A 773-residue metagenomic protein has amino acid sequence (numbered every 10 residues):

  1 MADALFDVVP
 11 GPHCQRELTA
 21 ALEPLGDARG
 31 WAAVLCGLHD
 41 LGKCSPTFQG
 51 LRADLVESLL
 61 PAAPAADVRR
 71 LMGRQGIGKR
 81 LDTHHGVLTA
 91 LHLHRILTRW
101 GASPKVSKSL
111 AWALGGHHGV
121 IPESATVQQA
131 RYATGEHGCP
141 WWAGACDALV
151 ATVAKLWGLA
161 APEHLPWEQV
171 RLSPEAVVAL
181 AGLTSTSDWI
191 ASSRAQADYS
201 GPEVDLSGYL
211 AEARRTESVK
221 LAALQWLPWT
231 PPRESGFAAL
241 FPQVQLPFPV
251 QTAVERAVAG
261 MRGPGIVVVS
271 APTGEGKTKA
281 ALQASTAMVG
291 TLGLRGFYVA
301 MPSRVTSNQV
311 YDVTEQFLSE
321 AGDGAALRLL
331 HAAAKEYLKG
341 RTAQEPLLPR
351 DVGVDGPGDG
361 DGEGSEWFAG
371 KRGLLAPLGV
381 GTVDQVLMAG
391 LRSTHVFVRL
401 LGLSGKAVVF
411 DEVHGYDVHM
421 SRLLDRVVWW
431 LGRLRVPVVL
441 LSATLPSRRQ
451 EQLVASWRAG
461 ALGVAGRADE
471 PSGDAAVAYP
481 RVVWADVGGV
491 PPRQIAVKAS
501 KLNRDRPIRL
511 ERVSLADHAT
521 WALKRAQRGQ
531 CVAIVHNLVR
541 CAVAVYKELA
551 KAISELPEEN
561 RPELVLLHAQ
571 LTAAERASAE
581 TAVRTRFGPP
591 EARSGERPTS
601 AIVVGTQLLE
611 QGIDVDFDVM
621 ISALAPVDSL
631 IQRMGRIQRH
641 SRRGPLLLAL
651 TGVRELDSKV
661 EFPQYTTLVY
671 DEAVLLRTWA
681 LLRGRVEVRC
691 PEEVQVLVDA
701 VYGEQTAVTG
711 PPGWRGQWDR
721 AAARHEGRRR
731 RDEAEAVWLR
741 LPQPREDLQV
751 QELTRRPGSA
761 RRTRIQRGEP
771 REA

Functional and structural regions predicted by a protein language model:
M1-P232: Accessory nucleic-acid engagement/destabilization modules that flank
R233-S270: Conserved pre-motif I regulatory segment
G263-S285, E412, Y416-D417, S442: Walker A/P-loop
R295-S319, L329-L338, L445-R449, V539: Conserved Walker A/P-loop ATP-binding site and its immediately adjacent core in helicase/helicase-like ATPase domains
T314-P377, V383-L387: A substrate-engagement module of RecA-like helicase motors
L401-A407, H414-V497: Post-DEXD/H (motif II) to motif III coupling segment of the RecA-like Helicase ATP-binding lobe
Q450, A516-V535, R540-E596, F617 (+1 more regions): C-terminal helicase lobe and adjacent C-terminal extensions/tails of nucleic-acid helicase motors
A461-A544: Conserved interdomain linker/interface between the two RecA-like ATPase lobes of SF2 helicase motors
